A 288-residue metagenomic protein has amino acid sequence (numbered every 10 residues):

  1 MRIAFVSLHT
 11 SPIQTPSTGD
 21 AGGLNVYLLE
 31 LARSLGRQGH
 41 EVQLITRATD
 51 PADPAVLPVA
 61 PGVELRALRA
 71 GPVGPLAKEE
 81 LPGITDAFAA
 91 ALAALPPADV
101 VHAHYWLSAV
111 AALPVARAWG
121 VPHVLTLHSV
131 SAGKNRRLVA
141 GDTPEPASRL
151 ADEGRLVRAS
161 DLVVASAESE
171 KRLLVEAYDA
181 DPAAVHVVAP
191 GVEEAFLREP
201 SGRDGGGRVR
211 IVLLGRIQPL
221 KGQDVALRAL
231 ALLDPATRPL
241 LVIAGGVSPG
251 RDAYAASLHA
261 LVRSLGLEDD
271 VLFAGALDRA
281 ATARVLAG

Functional and structural regions predicted by a protein language model:
M1-A67: N-terminal subdomain of nucleotide-sugar transferases
I3-A4, A116-N135, V164, H186: Active-site proximal beta-strand in glycosyltransferases
S11, L214-Q218, V247-P249, L277: Short donor-sugar binding/catalytic loops of nucleotide-sugar-dependent glycosyltransferases, especially enzymes
A103-S108, L127: Short His-centered aromatic/hydrophobic patch
P144-V163: Membrane-proximal helix-turn-helix segments that form the acceptor-binding/catalytic region of lipid-linked
S169, G191: Carbohydrate-associated surface elements
L214, Q223, L227-L272: A conserved nucleotide-sugar
A276, A283-G288: Short alpha-helical donor nucleotide-sugar binding micro-motif in glycosyltransferases
